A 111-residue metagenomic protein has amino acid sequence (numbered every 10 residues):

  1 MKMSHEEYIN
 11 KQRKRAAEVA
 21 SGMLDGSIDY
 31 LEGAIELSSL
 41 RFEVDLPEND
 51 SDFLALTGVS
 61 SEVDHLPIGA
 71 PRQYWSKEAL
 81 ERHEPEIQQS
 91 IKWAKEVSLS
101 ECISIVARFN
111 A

Functional and structural regions predicted by a protein language model:
M1-A111: Acidic, Ser/Pro/Thr-rich low-complexity regulatory regions and the short amphipathic helical interaction modules they
